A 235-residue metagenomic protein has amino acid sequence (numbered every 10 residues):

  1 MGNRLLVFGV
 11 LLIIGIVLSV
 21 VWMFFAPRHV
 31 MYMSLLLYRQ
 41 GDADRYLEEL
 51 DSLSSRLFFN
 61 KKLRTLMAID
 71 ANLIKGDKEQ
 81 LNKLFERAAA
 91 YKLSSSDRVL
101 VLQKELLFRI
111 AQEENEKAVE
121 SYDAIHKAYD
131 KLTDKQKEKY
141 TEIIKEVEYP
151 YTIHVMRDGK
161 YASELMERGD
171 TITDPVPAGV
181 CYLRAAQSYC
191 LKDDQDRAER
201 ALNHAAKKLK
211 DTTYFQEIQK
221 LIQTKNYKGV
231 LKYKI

Functional and structural regions predicted by a protein language model:
M1-M33: N-terminal signal-anchor transmembrane alpha helix of single-pass membrane proteins, serving as the membrane-anchoring
W22-L102, Q112-N115, S121: N-terminal topogenic membrane-targeting module
H29, R64, V101, K139-V147 (+1 more regions): The tetratricopeptide repeat
D44-L53, K78-A90, E114-L132, R157-I172 (+2 more regions): Alpha-helical repeat scaffolds
F58-K62, L93-L100, A128-K139, T173-G179 (+1 more regions): Boundary/linker segments of alpha-helical solenoid repeat arrays
L165-I235: Long, non-transmembrane cytosolic or organellar matrix-exposed soluble domains/tails of integral membrane proteins
